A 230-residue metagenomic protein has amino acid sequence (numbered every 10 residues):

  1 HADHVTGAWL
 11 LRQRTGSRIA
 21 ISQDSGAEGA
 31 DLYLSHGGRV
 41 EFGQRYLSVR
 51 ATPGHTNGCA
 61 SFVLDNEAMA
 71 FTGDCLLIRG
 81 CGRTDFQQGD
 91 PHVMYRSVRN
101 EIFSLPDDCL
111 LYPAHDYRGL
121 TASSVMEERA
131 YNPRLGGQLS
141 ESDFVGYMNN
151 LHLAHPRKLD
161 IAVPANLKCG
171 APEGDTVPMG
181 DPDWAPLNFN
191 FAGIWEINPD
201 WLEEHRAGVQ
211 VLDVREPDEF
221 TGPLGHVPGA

Functional and structural regions predicted by a protein language model:
H1-Q13, H55-F62: Di-metal (Zn2+ and/or Mg2+/Mn2+) metal-binding site signature of metallo-dependent hydrolases with the MBL/beta-CASP
T15-R18, D108-C109: A short helix->loop->beta-strand "cap" motif at the edges of active sites that frequently abuts
S17-D24, L212: Short internal beta-strands
G26-L32, T221-P228: Short loop/helix-cap segments at secondary-structure boundaries that form the rim of catalytic
E28-D116, S124: Catalytic core of the metallo-beta-lactamase
S48-R50, Q88-D90, P186-G193, G229: Short, flexible loop segments at the rims of nucleotide/cofactor-binding pockets, characterized by
R96-L110, A114-D200, E204-Q210: Accessory terminal helices/loops
E204-A207, E216-G225: C-terminal accessory/binding modules appended to enzymatic or scaffolding proteins
